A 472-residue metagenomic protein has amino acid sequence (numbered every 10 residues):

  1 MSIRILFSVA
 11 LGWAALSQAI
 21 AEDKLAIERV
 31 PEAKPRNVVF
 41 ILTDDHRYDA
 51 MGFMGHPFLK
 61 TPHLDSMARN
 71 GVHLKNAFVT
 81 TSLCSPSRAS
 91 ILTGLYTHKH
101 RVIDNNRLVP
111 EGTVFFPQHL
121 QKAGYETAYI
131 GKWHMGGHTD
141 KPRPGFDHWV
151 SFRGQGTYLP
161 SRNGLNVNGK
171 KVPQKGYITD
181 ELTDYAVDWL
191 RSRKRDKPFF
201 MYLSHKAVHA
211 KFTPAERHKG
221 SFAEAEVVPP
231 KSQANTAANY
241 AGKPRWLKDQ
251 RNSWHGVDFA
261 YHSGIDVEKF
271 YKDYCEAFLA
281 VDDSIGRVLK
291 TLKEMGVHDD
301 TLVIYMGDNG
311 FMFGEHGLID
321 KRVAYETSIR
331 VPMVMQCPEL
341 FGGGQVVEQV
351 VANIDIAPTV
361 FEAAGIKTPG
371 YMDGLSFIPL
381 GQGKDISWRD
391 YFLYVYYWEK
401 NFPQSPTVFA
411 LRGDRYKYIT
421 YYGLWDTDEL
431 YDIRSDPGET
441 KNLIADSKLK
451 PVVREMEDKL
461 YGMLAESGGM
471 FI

Functional and structural regions predicted by a protein language model:
S2, L6, A15, I20-Y422 (+3 more regions): Formylglycine-dependent sulfatase
R434: Residues forming the ATP-binding cleft of Hanks-type serine/threonine protein kinase domains
